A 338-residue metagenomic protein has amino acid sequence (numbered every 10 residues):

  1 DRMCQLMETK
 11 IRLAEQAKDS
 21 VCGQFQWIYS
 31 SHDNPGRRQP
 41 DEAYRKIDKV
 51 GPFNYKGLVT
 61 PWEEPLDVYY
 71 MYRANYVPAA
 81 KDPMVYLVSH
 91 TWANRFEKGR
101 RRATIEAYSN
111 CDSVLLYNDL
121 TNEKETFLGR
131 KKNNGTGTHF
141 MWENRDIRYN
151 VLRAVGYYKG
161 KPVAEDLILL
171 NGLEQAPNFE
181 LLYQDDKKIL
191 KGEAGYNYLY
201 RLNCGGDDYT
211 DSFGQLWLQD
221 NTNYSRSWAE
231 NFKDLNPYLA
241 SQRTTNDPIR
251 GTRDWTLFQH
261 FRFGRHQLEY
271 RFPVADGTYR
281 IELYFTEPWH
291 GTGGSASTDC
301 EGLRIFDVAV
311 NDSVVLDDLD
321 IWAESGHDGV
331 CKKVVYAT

Functional and structural regions predicted by a protein language model:
D1-K132, T138, E143-K161: Extended substrate-binding grooves/exosites of carbohydrate-active enzymes
N34, N110, R148, A164 (+3 more regions): Short loop/turn segments at connectors of secondary-structure elements within structured domains
R38-P40, D119-T121, L128-R130, L167-L170 (+1 more regions): Composition- and surface-driven signal marking solvent-exposed, interaction-prone regions in large proteins
T121-G135, I168-N171, L316-E324: Solvent-exposed serine/threonine-rich low-complexity stretches and specific carbohydrate-binding patches
G137-R145, L167, Y270, V330-A337: Exposed aromatic-hydrophobic patches
Y157-A164, P288-G293: Short acidic/polar inter-strand loop motif in beta-rich domains
G160-E174: Edge beta-strands of extracellular beta-sandwich domains
Q175-T338: Compositionally biased, intrinsically disordered or flexible polar/acidic segments
